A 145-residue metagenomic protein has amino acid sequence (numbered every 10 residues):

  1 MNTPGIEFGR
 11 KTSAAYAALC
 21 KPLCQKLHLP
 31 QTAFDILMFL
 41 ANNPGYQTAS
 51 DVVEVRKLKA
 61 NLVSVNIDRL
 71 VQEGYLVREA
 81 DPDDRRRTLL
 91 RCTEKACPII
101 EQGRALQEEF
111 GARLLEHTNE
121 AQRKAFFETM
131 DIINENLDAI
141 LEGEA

Functional and structural regions predicted by a protein language model:
M1-L27, E73: N-terminal leader segment of winged-helix/HTH proteins
S13, M38-P44, R104, D131: Short, locally clustered residues in the helix-turn-helix/winged-helix DNA-binding domain
A18-L62: N-terminal helix-turn-helix DNA-binding core of bacterial DNA-binding proteins
K21, Q25, S50, C97 (+2 more regions): Solvent-exposed, non-membrane alpha-helical residues enriched in polar/charged side chains
R69-E128: Charged, amphipathic alpha-helical coiled-coil/dimerization segments
A121-A145: C-terminal regulatory/oligomerization modules of transcriptional regulators
